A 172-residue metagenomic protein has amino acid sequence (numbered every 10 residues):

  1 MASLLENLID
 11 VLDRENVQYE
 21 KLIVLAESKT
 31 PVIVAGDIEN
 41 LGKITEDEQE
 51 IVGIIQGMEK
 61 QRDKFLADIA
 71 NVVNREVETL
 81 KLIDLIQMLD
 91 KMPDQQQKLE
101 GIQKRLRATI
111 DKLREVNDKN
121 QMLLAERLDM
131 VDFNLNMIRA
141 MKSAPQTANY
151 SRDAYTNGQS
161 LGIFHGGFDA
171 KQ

Functional and structural regions predicted by a protein language model:
M1-K91: Extended, charge-rich alpha-helical scaffolding segments
L80-Q172: Short terminal interaction segments
